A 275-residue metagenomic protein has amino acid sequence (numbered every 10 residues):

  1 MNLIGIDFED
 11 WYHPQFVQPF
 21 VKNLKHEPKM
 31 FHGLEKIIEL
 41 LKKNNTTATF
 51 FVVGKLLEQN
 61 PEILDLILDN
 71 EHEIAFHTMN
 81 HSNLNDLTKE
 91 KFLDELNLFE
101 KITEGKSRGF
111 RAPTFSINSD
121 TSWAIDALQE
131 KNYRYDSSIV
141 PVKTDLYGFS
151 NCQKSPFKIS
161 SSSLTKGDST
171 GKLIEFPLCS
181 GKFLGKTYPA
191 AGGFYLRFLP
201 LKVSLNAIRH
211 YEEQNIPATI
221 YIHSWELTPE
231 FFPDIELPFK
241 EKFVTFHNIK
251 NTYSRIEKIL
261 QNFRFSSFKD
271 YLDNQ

Functional and structural regions predicted by a protein language model:
M1-N70: Active-site beta->alpha N-cap acidic-glycine motif
L3, E73, T219: Hydrophobic "anchor" residues on beta-strands that sit immediately upstream of conserved functional sites
D7, L41, F50, I74-H77 (+5 more regions): Conserved, mostly hydrophobic/aromatic
V21-P28, F51-V53, M79-K89, R111-S116 (+2 more regions): The substrate-binding groove and active-site-proximal loops of carbohydrate-active enzymes, especially glycoside
L34-I38, P61-D65, L93-E100, I125 (+2 more regions): Generic structural signal for well-ordered alpha-helices, preferentially at hydrophobic/aromatic core positions
K42-N45, F198-Q275: C-terminal domain-boundary segment and adjacent tail
N44-W123, Y133-R134, S138-D145, G171 (+1 more regions): Metal-dependent polysaccharide deacetylase catalytic core of the NodB/CE4 family, i.e., the active-site-bearing domain
A112-I216: Active-site-adjacent pocket scaffolds in enzyme catalytic domains
